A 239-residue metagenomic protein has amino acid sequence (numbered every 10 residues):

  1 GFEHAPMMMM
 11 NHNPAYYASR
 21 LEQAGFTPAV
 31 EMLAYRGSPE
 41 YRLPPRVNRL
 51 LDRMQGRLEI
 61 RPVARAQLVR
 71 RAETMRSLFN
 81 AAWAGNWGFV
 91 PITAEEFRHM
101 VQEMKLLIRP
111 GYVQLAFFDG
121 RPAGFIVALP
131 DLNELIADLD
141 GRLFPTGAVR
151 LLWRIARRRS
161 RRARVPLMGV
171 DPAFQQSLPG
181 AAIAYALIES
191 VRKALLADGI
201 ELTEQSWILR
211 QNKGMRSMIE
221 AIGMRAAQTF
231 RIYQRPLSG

Functional and structural regions predicted by a protein language model:
G1-A24, L139-A221: Acyl-donor binding region in acyl/amide transferases
G1-E59, R231-L237: Acyl-donor-binding surface of acyltransferase catalytic domains
R36, L115-F117, V127, E204-W207: Short beta-strand segments
E40, D131, I208-R210: An acidic- and aromatic-residue-enriched active-site/binding cleft used to recognize and process polar
P62-D171: A conserved beta-strand-loop-helix scaffold within acyl/acetyltransferase catalytic domains
Q211-N212, M218-P236: C-terminal, active-site-flanking charged/polar segments
